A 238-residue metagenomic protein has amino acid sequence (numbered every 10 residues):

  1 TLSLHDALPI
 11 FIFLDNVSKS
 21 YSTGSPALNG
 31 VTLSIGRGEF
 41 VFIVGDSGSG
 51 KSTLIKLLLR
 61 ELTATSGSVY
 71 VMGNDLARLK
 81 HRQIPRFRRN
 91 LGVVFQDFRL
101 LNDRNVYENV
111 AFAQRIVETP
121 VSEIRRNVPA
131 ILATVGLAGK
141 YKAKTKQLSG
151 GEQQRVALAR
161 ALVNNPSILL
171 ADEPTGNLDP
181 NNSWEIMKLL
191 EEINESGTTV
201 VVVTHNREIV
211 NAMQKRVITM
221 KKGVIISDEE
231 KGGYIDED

Functional and structural regions predicted by a protein language model:
L59: Helix-to-loop junction immediately C-terminal to a conserved catalytic motif
G67-D75: Conserved ABC transporter NBD signature motif
R104-A111: Short coil-to-helix segment of the ABC ATPase nucleotide-binding domain corresponding to the Q-loop/switch region
K144-L148, E152-Q154: Conserved ABC ATPase signature
L158: Hydrophobic anchor residue at the start of the ABC signature
V163-S167: A short, proline-enriched helix->beta-strand linker immediately N-terminal to the Walker B motif in ABC-type P-loop
L169-D172: Catalytic Walker B motif of ABC-type/P-loop ATPase nucleotide-binding domains
